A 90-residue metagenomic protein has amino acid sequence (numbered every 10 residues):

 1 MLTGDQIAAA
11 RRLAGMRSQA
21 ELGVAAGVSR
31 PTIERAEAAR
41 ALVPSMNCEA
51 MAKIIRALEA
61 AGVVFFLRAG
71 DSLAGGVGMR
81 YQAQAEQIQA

Functional and structural regions predicted by a protein language model:
M1-A14, I55, A61: A short, Lys/Arg-rich alpha-helix, primarily the initiator
L2, R35, E49-A50, S72 (+2 more regions): Cell-envelope/extracellular anchoring and linker segments
I7-L22, A83: Short basic helix-loop element that most often maps to the first helix and adjoining turn of HTH DNA-binding modules
M16-R35: Short alpha-helical DNA-recognition segment
A26, A38, L73: Positions that flank functional sites
G27, C48-F66: DNA major-groove recognition helix of helix-turn-helix/homeodomain DNA-binding modules
A39-E49: Short, charge-rich, low-complexity interaction segments located in flexible loops at or near secondary-structure
V63-A90: Helix-turn-helix/homeodomain-like alpha-helical modules used for DNA recognition and transcription-factor dimerization
